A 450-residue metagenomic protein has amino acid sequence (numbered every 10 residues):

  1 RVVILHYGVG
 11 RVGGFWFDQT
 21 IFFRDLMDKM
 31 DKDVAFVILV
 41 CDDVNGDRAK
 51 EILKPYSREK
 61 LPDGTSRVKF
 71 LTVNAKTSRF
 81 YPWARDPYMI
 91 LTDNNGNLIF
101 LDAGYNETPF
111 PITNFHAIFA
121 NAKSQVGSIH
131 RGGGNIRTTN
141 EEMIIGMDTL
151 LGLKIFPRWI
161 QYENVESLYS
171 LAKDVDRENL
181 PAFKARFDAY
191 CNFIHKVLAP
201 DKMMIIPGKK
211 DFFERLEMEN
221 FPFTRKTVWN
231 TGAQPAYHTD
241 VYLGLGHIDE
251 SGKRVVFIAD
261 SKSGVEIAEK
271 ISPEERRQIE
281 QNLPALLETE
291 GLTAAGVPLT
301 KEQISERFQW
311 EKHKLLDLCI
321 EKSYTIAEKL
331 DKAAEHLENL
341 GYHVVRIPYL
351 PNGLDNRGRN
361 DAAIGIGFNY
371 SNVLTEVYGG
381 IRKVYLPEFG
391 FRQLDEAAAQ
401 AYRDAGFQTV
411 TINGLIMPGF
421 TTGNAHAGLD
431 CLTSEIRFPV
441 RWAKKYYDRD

Functional and structural regions predicted by a protein language model:
R1-D450: The feature marks the mature, well-folded catalytic cores of soluble enzymes
